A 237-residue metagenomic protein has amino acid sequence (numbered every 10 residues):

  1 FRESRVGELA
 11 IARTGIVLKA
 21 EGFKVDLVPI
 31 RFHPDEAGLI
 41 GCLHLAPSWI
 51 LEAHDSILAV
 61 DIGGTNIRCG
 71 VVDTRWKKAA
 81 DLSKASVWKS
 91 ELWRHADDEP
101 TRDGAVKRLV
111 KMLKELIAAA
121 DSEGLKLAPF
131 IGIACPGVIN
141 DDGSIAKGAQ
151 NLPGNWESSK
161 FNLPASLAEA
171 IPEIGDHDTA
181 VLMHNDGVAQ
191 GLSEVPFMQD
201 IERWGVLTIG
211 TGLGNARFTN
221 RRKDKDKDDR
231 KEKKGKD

Functional and structural regions predicted by a protein language model:
F1-A12, R31-G38, K114, R217-T219 (+1 more regions): Helical "lid/coupling" subdomains associated with nucleotide-phosphate turnover
R2-D26, S90-V110, L125-I131, G137-G205: Glycine-rich phosphate-binding loop and adjoining helix at the ATP-binding site of ATP-dependent phosphoryl-transfer
I16-I30, P34-I62: N-terminal, positively charged, Ser/Thr/Ala/Gly-biased leader segments that form transit/presequence-like amphipathic
C42-S86, G205-R222: Gly/Thr-rich phosphate-binding beta-strand-loop-beta motif of the actin/hexokinase/Hsp70
H44, K114-A119, Q190-E194: Short alpha-helical segments and helix-capping/turn motifs at coil-helix boundaries
H44-S48, T74, K78-V110, P172 (+4 more regions): Glycine-rich phosphate-binding loop plus the immediately following alpha-helix
S56, V71, V106-L127: Short amphipathic alpha-helices and their capping/turn segments at secondary-structure boundaries
